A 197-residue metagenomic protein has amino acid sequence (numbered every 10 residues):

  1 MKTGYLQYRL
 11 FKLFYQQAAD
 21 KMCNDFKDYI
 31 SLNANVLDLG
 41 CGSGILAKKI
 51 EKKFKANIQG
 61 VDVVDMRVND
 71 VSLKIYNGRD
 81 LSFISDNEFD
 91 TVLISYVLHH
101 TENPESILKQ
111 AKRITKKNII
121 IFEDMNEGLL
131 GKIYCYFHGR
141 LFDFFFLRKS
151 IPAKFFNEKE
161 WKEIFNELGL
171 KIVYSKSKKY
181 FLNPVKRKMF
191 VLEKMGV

Functional and structural regions predicted by a protein language model:
M1-K21: Class I SAM-dependent methyltransferase Rossmann-like catalytic core, especially the SAM/SAH-binding loop
N33-G42: Conserved class I S-adenosyl-L-methionine
S43-D80: Class I SAM-dependent methyltransferase SAM/SAH-binding core
L46-K48, F122-L168, Y174-L182: C-terminal alpha-helical "lid/dimerization" subdomain adjacent to the S-adenosyl-L-methionine
L81-D86: Short conserved loop adjoining the S-adenosyl-L-methionine
L93: A conserved beta-strand element that flanks and buttresses the S-adenosyl-L-methionine
H99-H100: A short His-aromatic
S106-I119: A short glycine-rich, Lys/Arg-flanked "PGG" loop and its adjoining helix->strand segment in the class I
